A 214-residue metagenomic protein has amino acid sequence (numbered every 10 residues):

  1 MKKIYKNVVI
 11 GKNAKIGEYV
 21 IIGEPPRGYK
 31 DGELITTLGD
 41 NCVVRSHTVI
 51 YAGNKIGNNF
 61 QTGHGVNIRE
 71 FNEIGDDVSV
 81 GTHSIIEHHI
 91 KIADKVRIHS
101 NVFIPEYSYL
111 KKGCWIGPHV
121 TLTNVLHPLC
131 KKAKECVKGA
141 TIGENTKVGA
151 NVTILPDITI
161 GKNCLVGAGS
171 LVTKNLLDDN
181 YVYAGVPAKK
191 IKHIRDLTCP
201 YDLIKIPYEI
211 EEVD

Functional and structural regions predicted by a protein language model:
K2-A184, K190: Structural signal for interior beta-strand "rungs" in well-ordered beta-sheet cores of soluble enzyme domains
V186-C199: C-terminal end-helix/capping segment
P200, I204-D214: ABC ATPase nucleotide-binding domains
